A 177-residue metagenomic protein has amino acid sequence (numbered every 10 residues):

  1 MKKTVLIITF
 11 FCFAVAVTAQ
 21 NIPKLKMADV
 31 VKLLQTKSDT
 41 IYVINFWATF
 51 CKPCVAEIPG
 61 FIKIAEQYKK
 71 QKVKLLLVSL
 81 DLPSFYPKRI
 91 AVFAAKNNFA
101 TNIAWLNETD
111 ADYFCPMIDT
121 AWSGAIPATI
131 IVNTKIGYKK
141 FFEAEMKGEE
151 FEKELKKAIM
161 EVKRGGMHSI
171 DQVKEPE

Functional and structural regions predicted by a protein language model:
M1-M27: Bacterial Sec-dependent N-terminal signal peptides
N21-I41, A65: A short beta-strand-turn-helix
T40-Y42, W47-F50, A125: Short pre-active-site segment immediately N-terminal to redox-active cysteine/selenocysteine motifs in thiol-based
F46-K63: Conserved redox-active cysteine motifs that mediate thiol-disulfide chemistry, especially di-cysteine Cys-X(1-2)-Cys
A48-K52, L80-F85, E108-A111, G137 (+1 more regions): Solvent-exposed loop/turn segments at secondary-structure junctions within structured extracellular/periplasmic domains
K72-P87, F99-T109: Thiol-based oxidoreductase modules, predominantly thioredoxin-like and allied folds used for disulfide exchange
F93-I126: Short, internal strand/loop/helix patches that form the active-site neighborhood or redox-interaction surface
I126-E177: Thiol-/selenol-based redox modules, centered on thioredoxin-like and closely related oxidoreductase domains
